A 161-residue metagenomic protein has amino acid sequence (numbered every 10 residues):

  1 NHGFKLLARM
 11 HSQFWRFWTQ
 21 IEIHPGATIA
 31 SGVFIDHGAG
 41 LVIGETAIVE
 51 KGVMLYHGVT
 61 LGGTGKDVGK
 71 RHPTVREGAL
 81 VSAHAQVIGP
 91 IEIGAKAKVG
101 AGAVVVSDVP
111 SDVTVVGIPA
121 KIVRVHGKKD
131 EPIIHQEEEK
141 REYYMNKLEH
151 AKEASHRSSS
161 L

Functional and structural regions predicted by a protein language model:
N1-L55, E77, K129-L161: Domain-scale signature associated with acetyltransferase and cell-envelope carbohydrate enzymes
R16-V123: Structural signal for interior beta-strand "rungs" in well-ordered beta-sheet cores of soluble enzyme domains
